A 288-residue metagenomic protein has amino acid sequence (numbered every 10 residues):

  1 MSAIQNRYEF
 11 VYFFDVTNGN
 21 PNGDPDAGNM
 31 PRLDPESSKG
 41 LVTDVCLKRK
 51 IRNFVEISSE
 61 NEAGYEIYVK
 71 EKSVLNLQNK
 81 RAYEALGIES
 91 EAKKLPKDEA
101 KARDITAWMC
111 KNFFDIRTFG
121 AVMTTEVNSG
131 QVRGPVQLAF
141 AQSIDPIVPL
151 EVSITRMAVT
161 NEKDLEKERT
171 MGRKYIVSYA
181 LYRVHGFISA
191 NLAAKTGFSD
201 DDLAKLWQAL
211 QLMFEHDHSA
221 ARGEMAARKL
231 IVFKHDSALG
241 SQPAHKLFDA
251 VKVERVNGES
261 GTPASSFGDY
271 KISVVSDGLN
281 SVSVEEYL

Functional and structural regions predicted by a protein language model:
M1-L288: RNA-binding basic/glycine-rich loop and surface signature characteristic of RAMP-family CRISPR effectors
